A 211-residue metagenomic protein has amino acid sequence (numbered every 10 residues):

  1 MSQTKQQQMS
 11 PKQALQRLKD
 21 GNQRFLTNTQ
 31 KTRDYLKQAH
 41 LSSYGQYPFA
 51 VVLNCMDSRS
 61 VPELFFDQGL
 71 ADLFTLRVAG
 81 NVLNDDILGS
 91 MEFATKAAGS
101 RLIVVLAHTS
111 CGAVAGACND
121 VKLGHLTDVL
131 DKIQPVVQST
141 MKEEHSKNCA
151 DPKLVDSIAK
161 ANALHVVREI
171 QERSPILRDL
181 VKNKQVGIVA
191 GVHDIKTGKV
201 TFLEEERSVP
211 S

Functional and structural regions predicted by a protein language model:
M1-G45, A71, G80-A98, A113-S211: Divalent-metal-activated hydrolytic enzyme cores
Y47-F49: Glycine/small-residue-rich phosphate/adenosyl-binding loop
L53-C55, R77, V104-H108, V189-D194: Short beta-strand segments
L53-S90: Active-site cofactor/substrate anionic-group-binding motifs, chiefly glycine- and Lys/Arg-rich phosphate-binding loops
D57-R59, H108-A113: Gly/Ser/Thr-rich loops at beta-strand to alpha-helix junctions that form or flank small-molecule/cofactor-binding
R101: Short acidic/polar active-site loop segments enriched in Thr and Asp
